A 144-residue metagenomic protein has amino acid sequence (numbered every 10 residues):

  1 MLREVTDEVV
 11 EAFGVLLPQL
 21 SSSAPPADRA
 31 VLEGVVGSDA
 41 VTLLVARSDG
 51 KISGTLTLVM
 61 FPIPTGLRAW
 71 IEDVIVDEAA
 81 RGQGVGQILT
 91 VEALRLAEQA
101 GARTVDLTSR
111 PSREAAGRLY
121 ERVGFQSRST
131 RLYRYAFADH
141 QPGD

Functional and structural regions predicted by a protein language model:
M1-F13: A short beta-loop-alpha structural element at the N-terminal edge of CoA-dependent acyl/N-acetyltransferase catalytic
G14-P26: Helix-loop element at the rim of GNAT/NAT acetyltransferase active sites that forms part of the acceptor-substrate
V35-V45, T65, W70: A short helix-loop-beta-strand connector motif used in the catalytic cores of GNAT acetyltransferases and, in some
V45, K51-M60, W70, I75: Conserved beta-strand in the GNAT
F61-I71, R81, R128: A conserved beta-turn-beta hairpin within the catalytic core of GNAT-like acetyltransferases that forms part
V76, G82-R95, R118-V123: Conserved acetyl-CoA-binding loop-helix of GNAT-fold acetyltransferases
Q87, Q99, P111-S129, R134-F137: Conserved active-site alpha-helix within GNAT-family acetyltransferase domains
T90, A97-S109: Conserved GNAT acetyl-CoA-binding A-motif
